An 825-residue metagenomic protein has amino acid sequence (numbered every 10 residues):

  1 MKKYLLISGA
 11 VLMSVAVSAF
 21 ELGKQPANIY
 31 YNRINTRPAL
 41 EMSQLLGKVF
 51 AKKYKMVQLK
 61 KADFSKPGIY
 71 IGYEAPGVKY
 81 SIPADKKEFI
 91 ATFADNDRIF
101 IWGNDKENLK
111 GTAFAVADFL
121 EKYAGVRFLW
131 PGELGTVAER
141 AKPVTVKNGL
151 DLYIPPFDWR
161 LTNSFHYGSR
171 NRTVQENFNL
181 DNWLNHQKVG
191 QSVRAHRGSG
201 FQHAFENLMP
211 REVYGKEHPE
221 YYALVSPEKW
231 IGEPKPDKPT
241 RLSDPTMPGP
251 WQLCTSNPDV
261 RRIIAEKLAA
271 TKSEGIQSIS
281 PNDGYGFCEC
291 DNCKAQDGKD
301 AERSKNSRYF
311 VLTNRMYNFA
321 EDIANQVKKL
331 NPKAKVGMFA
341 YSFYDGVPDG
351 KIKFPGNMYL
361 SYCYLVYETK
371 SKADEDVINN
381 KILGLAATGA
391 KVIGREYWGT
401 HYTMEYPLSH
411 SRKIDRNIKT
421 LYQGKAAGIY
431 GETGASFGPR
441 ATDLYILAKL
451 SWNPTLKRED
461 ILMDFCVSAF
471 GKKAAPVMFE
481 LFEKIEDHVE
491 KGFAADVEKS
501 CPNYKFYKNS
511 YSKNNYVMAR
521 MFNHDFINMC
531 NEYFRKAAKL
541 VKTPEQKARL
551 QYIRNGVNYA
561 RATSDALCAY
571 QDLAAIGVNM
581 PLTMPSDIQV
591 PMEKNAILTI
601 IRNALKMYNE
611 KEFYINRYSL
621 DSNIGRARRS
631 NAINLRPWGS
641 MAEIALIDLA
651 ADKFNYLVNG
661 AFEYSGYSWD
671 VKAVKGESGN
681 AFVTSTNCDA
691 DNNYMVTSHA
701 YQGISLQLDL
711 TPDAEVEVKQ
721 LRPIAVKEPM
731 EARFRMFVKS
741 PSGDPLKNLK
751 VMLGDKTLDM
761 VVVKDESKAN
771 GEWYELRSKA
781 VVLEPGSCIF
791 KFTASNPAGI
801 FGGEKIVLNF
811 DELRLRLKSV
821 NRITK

Functional and structural regions predicted by a protein language model:
I34-E41, L45, P83-M316, K328 (+2 more regions): Feature activates predominantly on carbohydrate-active enzymes
T255-R262, A270, V377-E480, D487 (+2 more regions): Structured mid-domain segments that build the active-site/substrate or prosthetic-cofactor binding neighborhood
A320-G346, I393-G399: Aromatic-lined carbohydrate-recognition surfaces of secreted/lumenal glycan-active proteins
L450-A661, A673, V716-V718: Catalytic domains of carbohydrate-active enzymes that cleave complex glycans
F662, P712-G743, Y774-A780, C788-F792 (+1 more regions): Extra-cytoplasmic beta-strand recognition segments
E663-I704: Extracellular glycan-recognition surfaces and repeat-rich motifs
D755-S787: Extracellular carbohydrate recognition and processing domains and analogous Trp-centered ligand-binding platforms
E772, P797-L817: Extracellular carbohydrate recognition
